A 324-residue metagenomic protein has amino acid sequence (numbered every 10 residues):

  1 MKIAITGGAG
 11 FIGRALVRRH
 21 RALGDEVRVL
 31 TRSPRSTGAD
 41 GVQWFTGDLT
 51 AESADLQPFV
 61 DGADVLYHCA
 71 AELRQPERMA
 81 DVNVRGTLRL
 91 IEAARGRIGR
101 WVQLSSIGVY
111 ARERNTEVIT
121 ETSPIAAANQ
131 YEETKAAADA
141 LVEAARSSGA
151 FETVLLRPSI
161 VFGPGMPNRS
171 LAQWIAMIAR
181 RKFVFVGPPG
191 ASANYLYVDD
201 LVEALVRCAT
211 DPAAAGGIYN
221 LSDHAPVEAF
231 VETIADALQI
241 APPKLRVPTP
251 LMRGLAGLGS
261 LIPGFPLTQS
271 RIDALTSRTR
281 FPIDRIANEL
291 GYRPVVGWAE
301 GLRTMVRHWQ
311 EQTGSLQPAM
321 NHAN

Functional and structural regions predicted by a protein language model:
I3-L23: N-terminal Rossmann NAD(P)H-binding glycine-rich loop of SDR-like oxidoreductase domains
T46-R85, R89, A93, V109-Y110: NAD(P)H-binding glycine-rich loop region in Rossmannoid oxidoreductase-like domains and their noncatalytic homologs
D81, R114-F162, M166, V186: Catalytic helix-loop patch of NAD(P)-dependent Rossmann-fold dehydrogenases
R85-Q130: Conserved Rossmann-fold NAD(P)-dependent oxidoreductase catalytic core, especially the SDR/UDP-sugar
A136, G149-F151, F162-A172, R207-Y219 (+1 more regions): Glycine/proline-rich active-site loop of Rossmann-fold NAD(P)-dependent oxidoreductases
R146-S148, E152-A193, V198, I234: NAD(P)-dependent short-chain dehydrogenase/reductase
V198, A229-E232, L255-R293: Conserved C-terminal active-site "lid" loop/helix of NAD(P)H-dependent oxidoreductases that clamps the redox cofactor
R207-L267, A299-V306, L316-N324: Mid/C-terminal beta-alpha module of Rossmann-like enzyme folds, strongest in SDR-family dehydrogenases/epimerases
